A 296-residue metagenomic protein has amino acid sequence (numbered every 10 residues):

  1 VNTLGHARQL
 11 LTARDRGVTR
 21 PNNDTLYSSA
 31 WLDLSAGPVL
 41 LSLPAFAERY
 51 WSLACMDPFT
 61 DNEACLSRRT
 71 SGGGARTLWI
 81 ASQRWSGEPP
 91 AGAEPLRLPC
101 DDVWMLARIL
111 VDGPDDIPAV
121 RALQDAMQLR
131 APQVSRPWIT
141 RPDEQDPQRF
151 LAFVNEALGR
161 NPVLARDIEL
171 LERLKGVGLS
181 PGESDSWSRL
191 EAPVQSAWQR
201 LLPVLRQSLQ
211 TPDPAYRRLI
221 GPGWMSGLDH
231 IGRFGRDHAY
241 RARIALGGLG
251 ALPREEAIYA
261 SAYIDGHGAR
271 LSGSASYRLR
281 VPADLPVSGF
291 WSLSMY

Functional and structural regions predicted by a protein language model:
V1-Y296: A compositional/structural signature for long, glycine/proline-rich flexible linkers and loops on extracytoplasmic
